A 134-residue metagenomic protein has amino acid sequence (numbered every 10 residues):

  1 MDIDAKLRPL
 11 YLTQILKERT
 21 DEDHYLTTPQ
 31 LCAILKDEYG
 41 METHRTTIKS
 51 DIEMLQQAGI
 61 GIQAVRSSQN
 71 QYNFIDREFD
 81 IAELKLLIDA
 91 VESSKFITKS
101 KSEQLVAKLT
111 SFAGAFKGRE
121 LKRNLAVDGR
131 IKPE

Functional and structural regions predicted by a protein language model:
M1-A90: Short, basic/aromatic recognition patches that contact phosphate-bearing ligands
E78-E134: Bulky hydrophobic/aromatic content
